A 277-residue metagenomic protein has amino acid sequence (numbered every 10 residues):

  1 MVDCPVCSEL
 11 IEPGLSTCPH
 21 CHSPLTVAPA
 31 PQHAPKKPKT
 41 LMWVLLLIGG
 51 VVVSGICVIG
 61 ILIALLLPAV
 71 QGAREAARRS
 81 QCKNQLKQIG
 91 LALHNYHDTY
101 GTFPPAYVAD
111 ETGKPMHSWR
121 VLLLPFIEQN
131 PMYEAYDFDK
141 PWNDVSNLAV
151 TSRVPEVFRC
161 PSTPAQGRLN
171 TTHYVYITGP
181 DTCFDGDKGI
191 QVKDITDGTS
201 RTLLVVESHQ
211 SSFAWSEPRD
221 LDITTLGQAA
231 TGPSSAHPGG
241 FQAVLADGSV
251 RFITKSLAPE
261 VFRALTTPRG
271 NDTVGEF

Functional and structural regions predicted by a protein language model:
M1-K39: Cys/His-rich metal-coordination motifs, chiefly Zn-binding "fingers/knuckles"
V2, I11, I63, V70-A73 (+1 more regions): Hydrophobic aliphatic residue packing
D3, G14-T17, V53, R78 (+1 more regions): Secretory pathway export signals and precursors
C4, C18, L67, F103-P104 (+1 more regions): Hydrophobic alpha-helix-in-membranes signature
P5, T26, Q71, P104 (+1 more regions): Nucleotide phosphate-binding site architecture
T40-H94, D98, T102: Amphipathic alpha-helical segments typified by the pilin-like N-terminal helix that continues immediately C-terminal
R78-F277: Surface-exposed loop/linker segments characteristic of extracytoplasmic
